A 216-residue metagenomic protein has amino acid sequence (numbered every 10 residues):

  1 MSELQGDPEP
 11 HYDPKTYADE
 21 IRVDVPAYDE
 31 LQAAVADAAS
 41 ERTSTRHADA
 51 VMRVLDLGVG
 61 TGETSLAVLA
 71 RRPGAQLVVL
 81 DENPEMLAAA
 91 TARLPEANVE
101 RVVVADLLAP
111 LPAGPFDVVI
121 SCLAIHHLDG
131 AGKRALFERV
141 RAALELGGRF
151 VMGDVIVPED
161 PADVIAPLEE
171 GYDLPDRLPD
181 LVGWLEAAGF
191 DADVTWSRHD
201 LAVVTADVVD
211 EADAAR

Functional and structural regions predicted by a protein language model:
M1-R46: Conserved class I S-adenosyl-L-methionine
R53-L55, T61-A109: Class I SAM-dependent methyltransferase SAM/SAH-binding core
L111-V119: A short acidic, Gly/Pro-enriched loop at the edge of an enzyme's catalytic core that lines a small-molecule cofactor
S121-I125: Residues lining the SAM
R134-L146: A short glycine-rich, Lys/Arg-flanked "PGG" loop and its adjoining helix->strand segment in the class I
R149-L201: C-terminal alpha-helical "lid/dimerization" subdomain adjacent to the S-adenosyl-L-methionine
V204-R216: C-terminal lobe and adjacent flexible extensions of AdoMet/dcAdoMet transferase-like proteins
